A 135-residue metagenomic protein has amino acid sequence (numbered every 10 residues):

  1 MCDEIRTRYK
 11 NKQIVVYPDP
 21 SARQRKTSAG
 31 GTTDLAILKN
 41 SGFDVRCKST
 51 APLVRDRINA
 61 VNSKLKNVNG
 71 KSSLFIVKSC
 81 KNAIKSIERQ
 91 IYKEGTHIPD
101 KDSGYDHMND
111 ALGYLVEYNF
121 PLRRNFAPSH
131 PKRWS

Functional and structural regions predicted by a protein language model:
M1-P99, L122, F126, K132-S135: Mg2+-dependent endonuclease catalytic cores in nucleic-acid-processing enzymes, primarily RNase H-like
D102-R123: Acidic, Mg2+-coordinating catalytic module of metal-dependent nucleases/exonucleases that use a two-metal-ion mechanism
G104, P128-S129: Flexible domain-boundary/linker segments
